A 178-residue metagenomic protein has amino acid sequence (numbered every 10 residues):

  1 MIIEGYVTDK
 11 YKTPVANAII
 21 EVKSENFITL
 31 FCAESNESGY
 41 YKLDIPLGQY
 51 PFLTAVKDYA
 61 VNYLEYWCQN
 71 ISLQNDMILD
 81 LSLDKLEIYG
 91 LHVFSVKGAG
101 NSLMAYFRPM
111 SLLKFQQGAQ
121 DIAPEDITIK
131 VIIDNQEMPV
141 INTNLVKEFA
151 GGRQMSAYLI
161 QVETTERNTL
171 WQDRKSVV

Functional and structural regions predicted by a protein language model:
I3, K10-E25, Q117-I129: Short, ordered, surface-exposed loop/turn motifs in non-cytosolic proteins
I3-D9, G39, A105-F107: A short, amphipathic beta-strand motif
N26-Y40, I141-R153: Short, acidic Ser/Thr/Gly-rich low-complexity loop/linker segments typical of extracellular and cell-surface proteins
N36-I45, A157-L159: Short, surface-exposed beta-strand/beta-hairpin micro-motifs centered on an aromatic residue
K42-P51, E163-W171: Short Pro-Gly-centered beta-turn/loop motif in secreted/extracellular proteins
G48-V61: A short, solvent-exposed beta-strand micro-motif common in secreted/extracellular proteins
D58-D80: Structured interaction patches on ligand/partner-binding surfaces of diverse proteins
K175-V177: Conserved small/polar residues in nucleotide/adenosyl-binding loops
